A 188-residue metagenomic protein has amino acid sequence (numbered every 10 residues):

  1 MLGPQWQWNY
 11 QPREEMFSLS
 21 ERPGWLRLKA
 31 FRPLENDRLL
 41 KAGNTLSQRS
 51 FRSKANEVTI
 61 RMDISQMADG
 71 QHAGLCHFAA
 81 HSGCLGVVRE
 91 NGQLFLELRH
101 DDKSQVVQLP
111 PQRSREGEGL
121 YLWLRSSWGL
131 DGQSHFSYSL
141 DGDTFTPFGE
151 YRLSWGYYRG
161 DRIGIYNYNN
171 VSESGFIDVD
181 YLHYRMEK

Functional and structural regions predicted by a protein language model:
M1-K188: Extracellular glycan-recognition regions
